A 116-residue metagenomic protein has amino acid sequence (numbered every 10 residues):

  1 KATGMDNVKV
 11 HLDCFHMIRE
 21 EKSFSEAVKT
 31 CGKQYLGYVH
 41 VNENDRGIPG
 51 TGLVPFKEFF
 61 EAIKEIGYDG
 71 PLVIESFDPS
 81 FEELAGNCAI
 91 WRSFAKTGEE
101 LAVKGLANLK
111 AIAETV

Functional and structural regions predicted by a protein language model:
K1-V116: Histidine-acidic metal/acid-base catalytic patches
